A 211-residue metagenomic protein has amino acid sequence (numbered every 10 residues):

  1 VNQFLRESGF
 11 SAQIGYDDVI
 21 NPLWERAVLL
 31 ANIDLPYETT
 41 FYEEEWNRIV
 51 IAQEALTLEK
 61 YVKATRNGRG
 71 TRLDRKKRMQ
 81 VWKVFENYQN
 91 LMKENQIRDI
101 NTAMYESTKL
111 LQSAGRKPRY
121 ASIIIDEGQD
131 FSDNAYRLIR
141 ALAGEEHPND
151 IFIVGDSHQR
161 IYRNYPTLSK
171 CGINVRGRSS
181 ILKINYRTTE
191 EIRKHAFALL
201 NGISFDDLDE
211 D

Functional and structural regions predicted by a protein language model:
V1-I97: A basic/glycine-biased coupling hinge at the interface between accessory DNA-binding modules
V1-Y16, D74-K77, K83-I97, K109-D211: Conserved helicase motor core of SF1/SF2 NTP-dependent helicases
E45, I49, E106, S157: Short acidic/histidine-centered micro-motifs embedded in hydrophobic/aromatic stretches that mark compact functional
V62, R69-G70, Y105, Y136-L142: Extended, charge-rich low-complexity regions and/or helical-solenoid scaffolds
